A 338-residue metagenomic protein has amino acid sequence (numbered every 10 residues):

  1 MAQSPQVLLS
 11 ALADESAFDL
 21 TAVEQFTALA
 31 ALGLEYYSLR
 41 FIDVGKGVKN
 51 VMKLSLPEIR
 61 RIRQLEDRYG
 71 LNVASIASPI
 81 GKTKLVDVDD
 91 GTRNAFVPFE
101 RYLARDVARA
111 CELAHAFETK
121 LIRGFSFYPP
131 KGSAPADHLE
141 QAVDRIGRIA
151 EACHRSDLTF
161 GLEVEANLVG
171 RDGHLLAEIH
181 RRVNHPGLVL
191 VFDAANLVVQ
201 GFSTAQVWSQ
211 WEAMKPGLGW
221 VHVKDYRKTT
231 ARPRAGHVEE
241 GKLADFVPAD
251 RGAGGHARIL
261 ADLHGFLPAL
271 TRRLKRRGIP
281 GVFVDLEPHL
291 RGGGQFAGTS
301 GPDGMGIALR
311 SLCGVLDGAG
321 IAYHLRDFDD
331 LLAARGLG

Functional and structural regions predicted by a protein language model:
A2-S10, D19-E35, D67, G173-G338: Histidine-acidic metal/acid-base catalytic patches
L12-D14, A28, L32-L56, A77: N-terminal substrate-binding region of glycoside hydrolase catalytic domains
L12-S16, R40-V44, S78-G81, F127-P129 (+4 more regions): Active-site beta-loop-alpha junctions enriched in small/polar residues
A28, R68, K84-L190, D303-G304: Active-site acidic/histidine proton-transfer and metal-coordination neighborhood in alpha/beta enzyme cores
S38-L39, V73-S78, T119-S126, T159-E163 (+1 more regions): Short beta-strand segments at enzyme active-site cores
D43-P57, I80-A104, S126-H138, G236-V247 (+1 more regions): Surface-exposed, active-site-proximal loop segments in enzymatic domains
K46-G47, E58-R61, A205-W211: Ligand-binding grooves and catalytic loops that recognize ribose/phosphate and carbohydrate rings, and esterified lipid
L56-S78, V143-S156, R182-V183, G254-A261: Alpha-helix-loop-beta-strand connector modules within alpha/beta enzyme cores
